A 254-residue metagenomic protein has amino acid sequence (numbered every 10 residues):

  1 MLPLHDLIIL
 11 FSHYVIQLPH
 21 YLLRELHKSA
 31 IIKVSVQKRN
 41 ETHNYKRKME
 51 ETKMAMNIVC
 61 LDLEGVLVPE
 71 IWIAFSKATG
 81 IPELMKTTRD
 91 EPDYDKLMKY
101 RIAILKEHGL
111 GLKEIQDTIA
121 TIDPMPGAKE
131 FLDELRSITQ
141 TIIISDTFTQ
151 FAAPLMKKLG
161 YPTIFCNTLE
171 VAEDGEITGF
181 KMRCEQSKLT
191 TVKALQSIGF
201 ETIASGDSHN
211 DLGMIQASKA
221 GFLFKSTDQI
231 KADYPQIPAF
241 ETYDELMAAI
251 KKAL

Functional and structural regions predicted by a protein language model:
P3, Q17, I31-Q37, H43-N44: Short, positively charged and aromatic/hydrophobic N-terminal segments
L4-D6, L10-F11, L18-P19: Intrinsic disorder
A55-T168, A172-E173: Alpha-helical substrate-recognition element adjacent to the catalytic core
T141-D146, F200-E241: Acidic, Mg2+-coordinating phosphoryl-transfer loop and its flanking beta/alpha structural elements, shared across
Q150-T202, D233: Substrate-recognition "cap/lid" segment bordering the active-site pocket of phosphatases
T168-V171, S226-I230, D244-L246: Short, acidic/turn-prone active-site loops that include or flank metal/cofactor- and phosphate-binding residues
